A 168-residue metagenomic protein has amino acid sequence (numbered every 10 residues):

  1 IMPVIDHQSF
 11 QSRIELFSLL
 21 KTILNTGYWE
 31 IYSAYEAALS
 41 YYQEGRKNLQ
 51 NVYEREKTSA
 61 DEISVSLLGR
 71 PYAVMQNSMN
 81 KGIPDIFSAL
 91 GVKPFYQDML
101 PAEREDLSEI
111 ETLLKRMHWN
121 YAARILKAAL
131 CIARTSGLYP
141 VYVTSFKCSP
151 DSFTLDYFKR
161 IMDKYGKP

Functional and structural regions predicted by a protein language model:
I1-P168: An N-terminal assembly and electron-transfer interface module characteristic of large anaerobic redox and radical
